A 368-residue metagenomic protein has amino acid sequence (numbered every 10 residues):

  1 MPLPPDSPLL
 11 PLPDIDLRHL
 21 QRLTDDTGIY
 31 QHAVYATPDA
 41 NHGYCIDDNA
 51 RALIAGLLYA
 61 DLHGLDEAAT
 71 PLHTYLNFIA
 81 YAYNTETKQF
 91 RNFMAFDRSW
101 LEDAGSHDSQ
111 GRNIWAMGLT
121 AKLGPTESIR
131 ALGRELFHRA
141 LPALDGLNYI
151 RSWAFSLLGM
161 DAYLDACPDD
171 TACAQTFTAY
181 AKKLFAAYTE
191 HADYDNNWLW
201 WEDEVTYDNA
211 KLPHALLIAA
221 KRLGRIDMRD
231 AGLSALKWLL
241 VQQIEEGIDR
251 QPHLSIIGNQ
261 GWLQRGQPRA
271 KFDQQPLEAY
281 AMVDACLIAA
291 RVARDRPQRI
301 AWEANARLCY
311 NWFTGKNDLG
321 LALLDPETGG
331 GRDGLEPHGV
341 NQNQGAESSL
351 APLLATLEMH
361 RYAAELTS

Functional and structural regions predicted by a protein language model:
M1-S368: Glycan-recognition and catalytic cores of secretory/periplasmic carbohydrate-active enzymes
